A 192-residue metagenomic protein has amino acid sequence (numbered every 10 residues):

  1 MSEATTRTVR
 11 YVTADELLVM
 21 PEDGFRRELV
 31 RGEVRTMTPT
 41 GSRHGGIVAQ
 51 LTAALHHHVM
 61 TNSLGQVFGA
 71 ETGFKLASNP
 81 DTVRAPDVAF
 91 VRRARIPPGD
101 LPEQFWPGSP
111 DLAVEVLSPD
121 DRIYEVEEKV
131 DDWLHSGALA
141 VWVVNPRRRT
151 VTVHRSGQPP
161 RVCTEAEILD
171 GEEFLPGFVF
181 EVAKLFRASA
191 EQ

Functional and structural regions predicted by a protein language model:
M1-Q192: Gly/Pro/Ser/Thr-rich low-complexity, intrinsically disordered segments predominantly at protein N-termini
